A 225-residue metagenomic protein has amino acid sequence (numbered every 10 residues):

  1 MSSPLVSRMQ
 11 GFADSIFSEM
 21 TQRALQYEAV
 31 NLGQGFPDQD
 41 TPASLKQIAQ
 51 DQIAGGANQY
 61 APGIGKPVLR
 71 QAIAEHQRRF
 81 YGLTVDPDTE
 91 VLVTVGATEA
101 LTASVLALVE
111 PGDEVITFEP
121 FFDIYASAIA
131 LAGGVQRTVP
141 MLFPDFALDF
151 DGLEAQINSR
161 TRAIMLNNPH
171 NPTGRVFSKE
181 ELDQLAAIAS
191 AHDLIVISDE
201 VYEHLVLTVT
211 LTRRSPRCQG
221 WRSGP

Functional and structural regions predicted by a protein language model:
S7-G96, A103: N-terminal small-domain helix-loop-helix segment of the aminotransferase-like
Y27, A132, A191-H192: Helix C-cap/helix->beta junction micro-motif
V85-V91, P111-E114, R160, R222-P225: Short acidic capping loops at alpha-helix termini that bridge into adjacent secondary structure
V105-I129: Conserved PLP-anchoring active-site segment centered on the Schiff-base-forming lysine
L131-R137: A short helix-loop-beta submotif of the ANL/AMP-binding
R137, M141-L207: Active-site phosphate-binding strand-loop segment of PLP-dependent enzymes
T210-P225: Conserved active-site segment immediately N-terminal to the catalytic lysine that forms the internal aldimine
